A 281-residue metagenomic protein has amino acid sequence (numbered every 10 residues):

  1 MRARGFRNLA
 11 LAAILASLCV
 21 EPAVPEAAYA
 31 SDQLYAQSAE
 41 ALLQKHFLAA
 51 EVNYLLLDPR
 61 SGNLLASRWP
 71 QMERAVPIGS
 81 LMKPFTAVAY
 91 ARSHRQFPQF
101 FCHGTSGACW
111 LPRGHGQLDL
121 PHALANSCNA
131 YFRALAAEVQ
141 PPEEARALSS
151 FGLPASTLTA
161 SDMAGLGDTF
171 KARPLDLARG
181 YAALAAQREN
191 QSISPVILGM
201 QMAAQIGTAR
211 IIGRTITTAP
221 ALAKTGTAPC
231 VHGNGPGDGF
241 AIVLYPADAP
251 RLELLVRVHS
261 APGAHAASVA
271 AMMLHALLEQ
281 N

Functional and structural regions predicted by a protein language model:
M1-A10: Bacterial N-terminal signal peptides that target proteins for export
A10-E21: Bacterial N-terminal signal peptides
E26-R68: Beta-lactamase-like hydrolase cores
A49-V52, P59, W69-E73, P77 (+9 more regions): Extracytoplasmic
Y54, G62, A75-Q99, A123 (+2 more regions): Active-site SXXK
L65-L81, F151-L198: Active-site-proximal helix/loop microenvironment of the serine DD-peptidase/beta-lactamase transpeptidase fold
R95-A145, S150-T157, S161-L166, A186: Conserved catalytic neighborhood of penicillin-recognizing serine enzymes
P142, F170-L277: A penicillin-recognizing enzyme superfamily signal
